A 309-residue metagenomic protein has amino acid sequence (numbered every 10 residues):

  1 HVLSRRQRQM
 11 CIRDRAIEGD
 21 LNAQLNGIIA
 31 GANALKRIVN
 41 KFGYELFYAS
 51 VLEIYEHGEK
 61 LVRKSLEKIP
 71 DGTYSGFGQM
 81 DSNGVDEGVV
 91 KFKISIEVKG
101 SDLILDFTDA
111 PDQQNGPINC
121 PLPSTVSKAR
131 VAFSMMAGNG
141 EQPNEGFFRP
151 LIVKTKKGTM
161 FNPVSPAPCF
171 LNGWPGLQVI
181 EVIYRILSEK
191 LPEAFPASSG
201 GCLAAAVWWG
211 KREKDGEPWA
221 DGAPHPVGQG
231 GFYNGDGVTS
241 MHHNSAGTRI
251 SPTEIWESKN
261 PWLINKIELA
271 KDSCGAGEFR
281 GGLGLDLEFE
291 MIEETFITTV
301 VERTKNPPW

Functional and structural regions predicted by a protein language model:
H1-R8, I12: Single conserved hydrophobic/aromatic residue that forms the stacking wall/gate of nucleotide- or nucleobase-binding
R6, L66, A110, P123-S124 (+1 more regions): Terminal presequence/propeptide segments associated with secretion/organelle targeting and zymogen/polyprotein
R13-G19, R37-A49, D106-C120, P163-F170: Glycine- and acidic
N33-D112: Accessory "access/gating" subregions that flank catalytic or transport cores
L46, R63, P123, S134-W309: Helix-loop-helix junctions within predominantly alpha-helical proteins
G116-M136: Short, non-transmembrane amphipathic alpha-helical segments
